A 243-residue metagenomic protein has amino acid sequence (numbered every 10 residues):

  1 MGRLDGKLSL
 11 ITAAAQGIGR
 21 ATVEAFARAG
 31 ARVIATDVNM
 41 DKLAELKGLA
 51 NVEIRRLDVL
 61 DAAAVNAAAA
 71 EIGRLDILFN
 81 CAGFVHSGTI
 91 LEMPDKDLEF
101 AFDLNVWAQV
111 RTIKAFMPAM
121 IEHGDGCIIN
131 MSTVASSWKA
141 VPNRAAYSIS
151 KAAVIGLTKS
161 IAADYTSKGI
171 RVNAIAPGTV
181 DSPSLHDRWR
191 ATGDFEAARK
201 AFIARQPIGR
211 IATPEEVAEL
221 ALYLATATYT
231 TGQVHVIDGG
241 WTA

Functional and structural regions predicted by a protein language model:
T89-I90, D97-F102, F202: Substrate-binding pocket helix/loop in short-chain dehydrogenase/reductase
M93, K139-S148, S160: Active-site loop-to-helix junction immediately N-terminal to the catalytic Tyr of the SDR YXXXK motif in Rossmann-fold
I113, S150, T158: Active-site helix of classical SDR
P118, A163-S167: Alpha-helical segment proximal to the catalytic Tyr-Lys
T166, R171, T231-Q233: Short, small/polar-rich loop/turn modules that mediate ligand/substrate recognition or access, typified
S167, T179-R205: A glycine/serine/threonine-rich, flexible loop-to-helix segment that serves as the NAD(P) cofactor-binding "lid"
R210-I237, T242: C-terminal substrate-recognition "lid" of short-chain dehydrogenase/reductases
